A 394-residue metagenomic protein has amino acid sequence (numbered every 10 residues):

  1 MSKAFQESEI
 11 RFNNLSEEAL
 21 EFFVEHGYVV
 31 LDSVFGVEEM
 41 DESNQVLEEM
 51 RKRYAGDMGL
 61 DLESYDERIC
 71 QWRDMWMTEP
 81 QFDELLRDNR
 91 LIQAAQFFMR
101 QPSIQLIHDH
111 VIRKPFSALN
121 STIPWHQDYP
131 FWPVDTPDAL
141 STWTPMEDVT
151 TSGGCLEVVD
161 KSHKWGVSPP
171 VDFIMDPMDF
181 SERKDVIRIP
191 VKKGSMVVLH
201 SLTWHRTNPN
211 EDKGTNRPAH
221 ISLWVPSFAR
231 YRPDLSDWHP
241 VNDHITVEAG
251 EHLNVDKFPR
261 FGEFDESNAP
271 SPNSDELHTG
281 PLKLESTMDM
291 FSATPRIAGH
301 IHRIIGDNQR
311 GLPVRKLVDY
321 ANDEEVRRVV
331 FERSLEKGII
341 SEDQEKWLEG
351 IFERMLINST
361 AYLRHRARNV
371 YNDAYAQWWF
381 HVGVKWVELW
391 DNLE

Functional and structural regions predicted by a protein language model:
S2-H26, D32-W125, P130-P133: Non-heme Fe(II)-dependent double-stranded beta-helix
F5, T203-W204, N208-D307, G311-Y320 (+3 more regions): Non-heme Fe(II)/2-oxoglutarate
E21, V149-N208: Double-stranded beta-helix
W125-Q127, D172-D185, G214-N216, L235-P240: Short, surface-exposed loop/helix-turn segments at secondary-structure junctions that function as lids/hinges flanking
P133-T150, L223-P226: Short, conserved beta-strand element in jelly-roll/cupin
G338-E342: Charged, low-complexity interaction regions
